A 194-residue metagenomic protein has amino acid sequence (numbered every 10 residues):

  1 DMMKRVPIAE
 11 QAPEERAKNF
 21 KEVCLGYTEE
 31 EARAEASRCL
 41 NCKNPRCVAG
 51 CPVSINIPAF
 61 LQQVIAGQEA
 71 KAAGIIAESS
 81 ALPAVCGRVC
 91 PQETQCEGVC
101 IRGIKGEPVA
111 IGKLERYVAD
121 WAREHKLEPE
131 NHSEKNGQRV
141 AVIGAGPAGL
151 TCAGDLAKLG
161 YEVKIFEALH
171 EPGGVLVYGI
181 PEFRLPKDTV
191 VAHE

Functional and structural regions predicted by a protein language model:
D1-R139: Ferredoxin-type iron-sulfur electron-transfer modules and their immediate structural context
P7-A9, P172, L176, V191: Dinucleotide-binding/catalytic capping subdomain of oxidoreductase cores
C42, I143, F166-A168: Generic beta-strand/beta-sheet core signal
A81, G146-A148, E171: Residue-level detector of alpha-helix initiation sites
Q95, T151, G174: Conserved SAM/SAH-binding loop-helix junction of Class I S-adenosyl-L-methionine-dependent methyltransferases
V109, G179-E194: N-terminal glycine-rich dinucleotide-binding loop that anchors FAD/FMN and/or NAD(P) in oxidoreductases
Q138-K164: N-terminal Rossmann-like FAD-binding beta1-loop-alpha1 element of flavoenzymes
Y161-V177: Glycine-rich FAD pyrophosphate-binding loop
